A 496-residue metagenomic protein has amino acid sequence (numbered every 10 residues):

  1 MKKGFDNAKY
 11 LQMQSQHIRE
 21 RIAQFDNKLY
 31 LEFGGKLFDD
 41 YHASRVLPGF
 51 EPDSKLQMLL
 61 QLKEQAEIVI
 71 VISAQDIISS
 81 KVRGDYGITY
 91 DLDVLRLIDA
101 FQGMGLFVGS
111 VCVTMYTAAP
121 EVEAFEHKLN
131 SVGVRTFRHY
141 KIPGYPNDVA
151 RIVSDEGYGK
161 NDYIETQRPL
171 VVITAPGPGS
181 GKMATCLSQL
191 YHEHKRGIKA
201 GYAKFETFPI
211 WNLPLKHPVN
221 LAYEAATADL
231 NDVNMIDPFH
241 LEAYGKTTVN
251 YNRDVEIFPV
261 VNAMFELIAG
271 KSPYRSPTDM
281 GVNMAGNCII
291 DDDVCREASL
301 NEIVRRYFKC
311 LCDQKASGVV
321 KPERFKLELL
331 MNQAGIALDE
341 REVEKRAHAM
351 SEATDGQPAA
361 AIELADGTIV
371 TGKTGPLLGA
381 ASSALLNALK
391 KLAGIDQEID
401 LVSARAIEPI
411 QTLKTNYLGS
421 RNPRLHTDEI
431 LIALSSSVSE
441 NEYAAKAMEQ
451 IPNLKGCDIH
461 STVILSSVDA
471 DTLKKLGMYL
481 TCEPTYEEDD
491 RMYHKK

Functional and structural regions predicted by a protein language model:
M1-I173, Q189-M350, T354-Q357, L364-D366 (+2 more regions): Flexible phosphate-sensing "switch/lid" loops adjacent to ATP/NTP-binding sites across phosphate-transfer
G177-P178: The conserved Walker
K182, A359-A361: Transmembrane alpha-helical segments and their cytosolic interface motifs in multi-pass membrane proteins
T185: Hydrophobic positions on the alpha1 helix immediately C-terminal to the Walker A/P-loop
G201, T374-P376: Residue-level structural signal for beta-strand termini and adjacent loop
L377-A393: A short, polar/charged loop-to-alpha-helix boundary motif
K391-P423: Short HxH-centered metal-ligating active-site micro-motif
